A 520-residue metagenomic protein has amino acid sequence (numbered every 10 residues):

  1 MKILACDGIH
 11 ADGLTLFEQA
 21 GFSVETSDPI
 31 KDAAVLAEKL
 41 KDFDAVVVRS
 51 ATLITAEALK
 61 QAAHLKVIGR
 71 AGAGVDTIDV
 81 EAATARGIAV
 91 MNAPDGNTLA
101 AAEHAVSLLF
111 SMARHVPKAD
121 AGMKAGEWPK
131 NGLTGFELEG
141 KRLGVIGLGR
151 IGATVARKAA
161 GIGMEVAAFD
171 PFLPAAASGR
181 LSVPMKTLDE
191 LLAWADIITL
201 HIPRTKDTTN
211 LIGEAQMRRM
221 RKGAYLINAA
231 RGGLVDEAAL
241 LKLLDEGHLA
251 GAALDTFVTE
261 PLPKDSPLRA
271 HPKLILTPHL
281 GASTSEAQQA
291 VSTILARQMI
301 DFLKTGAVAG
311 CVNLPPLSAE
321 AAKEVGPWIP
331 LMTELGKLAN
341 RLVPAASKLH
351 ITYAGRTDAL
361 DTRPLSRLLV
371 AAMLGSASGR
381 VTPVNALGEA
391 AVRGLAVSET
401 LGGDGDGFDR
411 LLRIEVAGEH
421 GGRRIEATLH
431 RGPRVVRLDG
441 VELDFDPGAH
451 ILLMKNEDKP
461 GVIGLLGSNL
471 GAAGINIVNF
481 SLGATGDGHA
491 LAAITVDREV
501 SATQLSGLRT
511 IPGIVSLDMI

Functional and structural regions predicted by a protein language model:
M1-M91, G213-A215, L349, A484: An N-terminal-biased, well-structured beta-alpha scaffold segment characteristic of Rossmann-like dinucleotide-binding
S27-D28, R49, A71-G72, G87-L99 (+4 more regions): Short beta->alpha connector loops at strand-helix junctions that form conserved, small/polar/Pro-enriched
I54-A58, P171-P267: Rossmann-like adenosine-cofactor binding region
L65, E139-R142, E214, G223: Phosphate-coordination loops involved in phosphoryl transfer and adenosine-cofactor binding
R86, P94-R142, T154-R157, G161-I162 (+1 more regions): Phosphate-binding beta-alpha-beta segment of Rossmann-like dinucleotide-binding domains, i.e., the NAD(P)
R86, V90-M91, G223-L342, D358 (+3 more regions): Rossmann-like dinucleotide-binding domain for NAD(H)/NADP(H)
L148-G149: Glycine-rich Rossmann-fold phosphate-binding loop(s) that bind the pyrophosphate of adenine dinucleotide cofactors
P316-L317, K323-I520: A conserved regulatory-domain signal marking ACT and ACT-like small-molecule sensing domains and adjacent regulatory
